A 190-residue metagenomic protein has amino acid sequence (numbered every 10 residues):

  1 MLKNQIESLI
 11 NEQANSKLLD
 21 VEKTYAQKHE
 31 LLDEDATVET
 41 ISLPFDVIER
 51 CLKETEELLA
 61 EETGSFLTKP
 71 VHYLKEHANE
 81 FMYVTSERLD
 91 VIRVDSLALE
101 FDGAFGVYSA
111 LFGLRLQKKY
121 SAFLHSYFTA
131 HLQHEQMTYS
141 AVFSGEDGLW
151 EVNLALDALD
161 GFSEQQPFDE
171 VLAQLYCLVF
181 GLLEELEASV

Functional and structural regions predicted by a protein language model:
M1-I92: Charge-rich, low-complexity N-terminal segments
N4, S8, E57, A122-A130 (+3 more regions): Charged/polar, solvent-exposed surface patches and flexible loops
I41-I48, L52, E56-T63, S109 (+5 more regions): Intrinsic-disorder-associated interaction segments
R88-G103, T138-F143: Short amphipathic beta-strand and strand-loop transition segments with alternating hydrophobic
D102, L111-R115, A155-D157: A structural detector for beta-sheet-dominated domains
Y108-E146: Short, internal acidic amphipathic alpha-helical interface segments that mediate docking to partner proteins
V142-V190: Alpha-helical oligomerization segments
